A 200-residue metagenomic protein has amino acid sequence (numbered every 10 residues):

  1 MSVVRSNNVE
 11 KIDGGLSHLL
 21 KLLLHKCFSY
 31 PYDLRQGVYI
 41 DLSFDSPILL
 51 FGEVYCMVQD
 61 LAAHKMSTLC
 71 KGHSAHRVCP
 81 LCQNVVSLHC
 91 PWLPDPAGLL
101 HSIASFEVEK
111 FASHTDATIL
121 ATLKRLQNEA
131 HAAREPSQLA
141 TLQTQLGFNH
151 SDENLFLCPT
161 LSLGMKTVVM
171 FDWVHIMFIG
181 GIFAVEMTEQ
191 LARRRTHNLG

Functional and structural regions predicted by a protein language model:
M1-I40: Compact, glycine/acidic-enriched structural inserts
L24, S29-G200: Charged (Asp/Glu and Lys/Arg) segments that form or flank catalytic channels of large polymer- and nucleotide-handling
